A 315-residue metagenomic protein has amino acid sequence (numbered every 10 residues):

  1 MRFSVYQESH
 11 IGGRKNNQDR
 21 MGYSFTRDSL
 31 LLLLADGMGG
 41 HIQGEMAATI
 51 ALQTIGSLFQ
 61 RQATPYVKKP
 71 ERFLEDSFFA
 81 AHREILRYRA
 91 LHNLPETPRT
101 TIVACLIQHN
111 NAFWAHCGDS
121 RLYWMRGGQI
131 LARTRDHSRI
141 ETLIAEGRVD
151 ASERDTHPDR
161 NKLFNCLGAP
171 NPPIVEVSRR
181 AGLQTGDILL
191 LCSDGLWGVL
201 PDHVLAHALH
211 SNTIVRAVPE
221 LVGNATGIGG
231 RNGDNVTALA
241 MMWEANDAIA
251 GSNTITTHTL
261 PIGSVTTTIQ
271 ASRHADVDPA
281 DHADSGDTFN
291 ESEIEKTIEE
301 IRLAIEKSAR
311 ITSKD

Functional and structural regions predicted by a protein language model:
M1-D315: PP2C/PPM-type serine/threonine phosphatase catalytic domain
